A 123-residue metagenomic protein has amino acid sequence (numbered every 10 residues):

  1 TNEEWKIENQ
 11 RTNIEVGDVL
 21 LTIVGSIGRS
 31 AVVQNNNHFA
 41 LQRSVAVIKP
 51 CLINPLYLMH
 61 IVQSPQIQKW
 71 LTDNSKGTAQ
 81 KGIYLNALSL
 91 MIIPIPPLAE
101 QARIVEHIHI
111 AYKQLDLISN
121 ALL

Functional and structural regions predicted by a protein language model:
T1-V16, N36: Sequence-specific dsDNA recognition surfaces
T12, V19-L41, L56-H60, K69-S75: Short, ligand-facing micro-motifs at secondary-structure edges
V19, V47, Y57, I61 (+2 more regions): Generic recognition of well-ordered alpha-helical segments
I23-S26, H38-A46, I53-L56, G77-L98: A short glycine-rich beta-alpha junction/loop motif
K69-W70, N74, T78, L90-L123: Amphipathic alpha-helical coiled-coil/heptad-repeat segments
